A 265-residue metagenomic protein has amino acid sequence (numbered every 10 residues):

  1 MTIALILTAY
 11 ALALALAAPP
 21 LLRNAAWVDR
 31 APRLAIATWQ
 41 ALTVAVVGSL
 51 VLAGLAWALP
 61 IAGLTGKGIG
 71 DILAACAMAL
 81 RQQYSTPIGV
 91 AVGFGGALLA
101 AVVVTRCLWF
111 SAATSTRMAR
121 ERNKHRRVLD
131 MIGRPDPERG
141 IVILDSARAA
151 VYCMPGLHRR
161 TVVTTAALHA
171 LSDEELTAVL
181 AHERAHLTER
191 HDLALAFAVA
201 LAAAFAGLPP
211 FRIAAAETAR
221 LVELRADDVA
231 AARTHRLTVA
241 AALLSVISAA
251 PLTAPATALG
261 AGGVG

Functional and structural regions predicted by a protein language model:
M1-V46: Membrane-anchoring/interfacial helices and their immediately flanking loops in integral membrane proteins
I3, P32-A37, A41-L42, G54 (+2 more regions): Hydrophobic topogenic segments
A4, A11-L21, G96-R120, R127 (+3 more regions): Cytosolic-facing loops and C-terminal tails of multi-pass membrane proteins
G48-P60, A77-N123: Transmembrane alpha-helices and immediately adjacent membrane-cytoplasm interface residues in multi-pass integral
L98-L180, R184: Peri-catalytic and regulatory segments of divalent metal-dependent proteins
D130-H158, P210-F211, T234-G265: Active-site-proximal gating segments in proteases and membrane effectors
L180-T188, R225, V229: Active-site His/Glu-centered metal-binding helix of metallohydrolases
R184-A200: Catalytic Zn2+-binding segment of zinc metalloproteases
